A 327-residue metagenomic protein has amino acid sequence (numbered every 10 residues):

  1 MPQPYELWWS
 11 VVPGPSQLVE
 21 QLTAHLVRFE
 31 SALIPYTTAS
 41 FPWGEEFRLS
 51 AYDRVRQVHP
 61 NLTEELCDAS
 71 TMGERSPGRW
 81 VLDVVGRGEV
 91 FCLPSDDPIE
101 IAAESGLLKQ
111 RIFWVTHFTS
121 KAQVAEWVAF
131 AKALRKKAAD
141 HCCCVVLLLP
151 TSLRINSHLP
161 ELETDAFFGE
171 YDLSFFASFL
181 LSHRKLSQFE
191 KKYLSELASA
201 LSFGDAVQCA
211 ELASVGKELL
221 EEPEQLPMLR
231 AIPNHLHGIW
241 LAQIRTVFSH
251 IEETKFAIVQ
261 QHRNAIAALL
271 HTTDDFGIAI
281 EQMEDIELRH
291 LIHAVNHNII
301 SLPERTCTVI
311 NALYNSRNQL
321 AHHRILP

Functional and structural regions predicted by a protein language model:
M1-L107: Extended, compositionally biased accessory segments flanking or bridging domains
Q21-E30, T38, Y52-D53, S95-I112 (+3 more regions): Amphipathic alpha-helical interface elements
